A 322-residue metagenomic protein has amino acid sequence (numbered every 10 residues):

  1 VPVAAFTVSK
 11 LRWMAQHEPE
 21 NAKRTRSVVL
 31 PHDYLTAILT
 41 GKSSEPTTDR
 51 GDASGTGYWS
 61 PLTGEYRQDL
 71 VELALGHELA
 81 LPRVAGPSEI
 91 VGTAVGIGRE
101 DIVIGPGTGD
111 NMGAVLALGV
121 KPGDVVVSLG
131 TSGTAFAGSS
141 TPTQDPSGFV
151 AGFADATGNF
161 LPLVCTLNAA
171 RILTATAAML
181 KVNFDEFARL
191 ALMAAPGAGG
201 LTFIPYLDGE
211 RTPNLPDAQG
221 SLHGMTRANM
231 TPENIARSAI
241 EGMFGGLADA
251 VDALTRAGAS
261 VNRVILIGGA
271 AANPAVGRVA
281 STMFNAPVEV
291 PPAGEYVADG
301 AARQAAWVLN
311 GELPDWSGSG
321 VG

Functional and structural regions predicted by a protein language model:
V1-E45, G55-L73, V95-I267, A272-G322: Active-site core segments that coordinate phosphate-bearing ligands/cofactors across diverse enzyme families
T48-R50: N-terminal low-complexity or amphipathic/hydrophobic leaders
Q68, E72-E89: A conserved helix-loop-beta module that forms one wall/lid of the active-site cleft in ATP-utilizing catalytic domains
